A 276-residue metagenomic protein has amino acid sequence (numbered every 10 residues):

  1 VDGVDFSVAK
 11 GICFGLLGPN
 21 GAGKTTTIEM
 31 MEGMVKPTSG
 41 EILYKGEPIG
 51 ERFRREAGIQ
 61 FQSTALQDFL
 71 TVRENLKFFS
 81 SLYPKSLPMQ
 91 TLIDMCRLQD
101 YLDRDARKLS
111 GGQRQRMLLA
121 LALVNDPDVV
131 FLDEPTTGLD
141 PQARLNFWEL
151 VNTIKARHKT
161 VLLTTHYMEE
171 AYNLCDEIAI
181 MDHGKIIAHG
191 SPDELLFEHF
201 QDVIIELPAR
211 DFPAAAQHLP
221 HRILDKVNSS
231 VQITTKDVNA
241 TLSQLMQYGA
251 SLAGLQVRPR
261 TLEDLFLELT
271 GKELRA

Functional and structural regions predicted by a protein language model:
V1-L163, M168-E169, N173-D176, I180-D182 (+1 more regions): ABC transporter nucleotide-binding domains
M34, Q90, F131, T153 (+3 more regions): A generic structural signal for short, solvent-exposed coil/turn residues that cap or connect secondary-structure
F53, L196-H199, T270: Short, flexible helix/strand-to-coil boundary loops that buttress conserved ligand/catalytic motifs in alpha/beta
E149-T235: ABC transporter nucleotide-binding domain
Q201-A276: Short, charged/small-residue-rich alpha-helical element at the C-terminal edge of ABC transporter nucleotide-binding
